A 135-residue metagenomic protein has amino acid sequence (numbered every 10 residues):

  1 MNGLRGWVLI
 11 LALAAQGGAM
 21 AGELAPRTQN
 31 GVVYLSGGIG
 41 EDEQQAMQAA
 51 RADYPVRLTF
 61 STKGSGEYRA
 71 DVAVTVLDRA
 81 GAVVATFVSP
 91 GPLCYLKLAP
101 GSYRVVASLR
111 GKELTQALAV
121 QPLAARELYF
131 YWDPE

Functional and structural regions predicted by a protein language model:
M1-V8: Bacterial N-terminal signal peptides that target proteins for export
V8-L9, A19: Cleavable N-terminal signal peptides
A14-G18: N-terminal signal peptide c-region/cleavage motif recognized by signal peptidases
M20-V72, L109-E135: Primarily secretory-pathway and cell-envelope proteins
A73-V84: Short amphipathic beta-strand segments in non-cytosolic proteins
V84-S89, V120: Short beta-strand segments within Ig-like beta-sandwich modules, predominantly Fibronectin type-III
G91-K97: Short, surface-exposed beta-strand/beta-hairpin micro-motifs centered on an aromatic residue
G101-A107: A short tyrosine-centered beta-strand micro-motif
